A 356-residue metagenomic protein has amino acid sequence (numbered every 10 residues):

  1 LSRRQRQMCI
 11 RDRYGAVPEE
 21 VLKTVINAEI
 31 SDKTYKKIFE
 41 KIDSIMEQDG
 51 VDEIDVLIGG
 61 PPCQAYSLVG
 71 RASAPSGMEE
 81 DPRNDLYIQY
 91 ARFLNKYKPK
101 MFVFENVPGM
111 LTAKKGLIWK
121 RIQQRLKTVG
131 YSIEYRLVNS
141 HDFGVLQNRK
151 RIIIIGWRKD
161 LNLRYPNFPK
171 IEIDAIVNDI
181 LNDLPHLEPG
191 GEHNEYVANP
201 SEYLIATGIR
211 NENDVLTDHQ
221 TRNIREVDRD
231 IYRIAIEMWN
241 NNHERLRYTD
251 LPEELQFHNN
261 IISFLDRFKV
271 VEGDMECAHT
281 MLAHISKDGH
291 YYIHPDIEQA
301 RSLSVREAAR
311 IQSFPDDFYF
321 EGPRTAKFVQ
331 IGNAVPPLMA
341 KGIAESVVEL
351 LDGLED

Functional and structural regions predicted by a protein language model:
L1-R6, I10: Single conserved hydrophobic/aromatic residue that forms the stacking wall/gate of nucleotide- or nucleobase-binding
I10-D12, G332: Short, low-complexity export/processing leader segments characterized by acidic and small residues
G15, V21-R83: Mobile, glycine- and charge-enriched loop segments and immediately flanking short secondary-structure elements within
K37-I45, L137-H141, S263-R267: Short alpha-helical segments and helix-capping/turn motifs at coil-helix boundaries
E40, D85-R92, K120, A309 (+2 more regions): Short, contiguous clusters of charged residues that form electrostatic/catalytic patches at enzyme active sites, used
I45-V51, Y66-N259: Class I S-adenosyl-L-methionine
A206-D356: C-terminal target-recognition/interaction regions appended to catalytic cores
